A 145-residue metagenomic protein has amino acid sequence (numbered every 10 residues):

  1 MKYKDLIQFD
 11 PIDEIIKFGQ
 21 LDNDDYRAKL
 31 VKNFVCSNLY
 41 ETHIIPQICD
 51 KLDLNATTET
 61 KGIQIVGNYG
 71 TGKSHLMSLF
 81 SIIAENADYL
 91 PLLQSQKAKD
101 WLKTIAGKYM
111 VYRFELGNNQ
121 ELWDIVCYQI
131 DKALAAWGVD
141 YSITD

Functional and structural regions predicted by a protein language model:
M1-T71, S78, I83: Walker A/P-loop-proximal flanking segment of P-loop NTPase domains
E59-G62, V66-D145: P-loop NTPase nucleotide-binding core
